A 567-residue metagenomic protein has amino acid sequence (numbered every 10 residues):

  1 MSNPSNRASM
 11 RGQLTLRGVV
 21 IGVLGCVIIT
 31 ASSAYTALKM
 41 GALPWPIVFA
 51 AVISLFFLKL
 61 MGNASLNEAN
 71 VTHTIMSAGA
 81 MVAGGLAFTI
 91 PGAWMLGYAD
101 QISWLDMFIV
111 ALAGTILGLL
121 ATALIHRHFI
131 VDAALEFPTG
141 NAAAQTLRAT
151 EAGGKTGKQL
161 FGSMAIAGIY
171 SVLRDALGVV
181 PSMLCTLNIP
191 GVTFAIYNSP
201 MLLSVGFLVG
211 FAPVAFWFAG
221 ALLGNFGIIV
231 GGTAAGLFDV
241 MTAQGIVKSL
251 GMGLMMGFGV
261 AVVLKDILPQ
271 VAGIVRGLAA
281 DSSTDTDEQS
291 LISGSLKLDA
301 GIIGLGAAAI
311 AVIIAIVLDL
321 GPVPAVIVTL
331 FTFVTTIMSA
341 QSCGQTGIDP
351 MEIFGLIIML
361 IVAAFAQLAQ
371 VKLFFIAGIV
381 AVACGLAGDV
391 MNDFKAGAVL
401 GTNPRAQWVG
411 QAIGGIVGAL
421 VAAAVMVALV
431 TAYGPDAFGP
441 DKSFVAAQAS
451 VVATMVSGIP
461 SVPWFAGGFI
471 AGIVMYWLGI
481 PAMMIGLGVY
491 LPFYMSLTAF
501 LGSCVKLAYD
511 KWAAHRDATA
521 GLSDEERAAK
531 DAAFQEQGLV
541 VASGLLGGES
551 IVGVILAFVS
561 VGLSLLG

Functional and structural regions predicted by a protein language model:
M1-G567: Alpha-helical multipass membrane-protein architecture
